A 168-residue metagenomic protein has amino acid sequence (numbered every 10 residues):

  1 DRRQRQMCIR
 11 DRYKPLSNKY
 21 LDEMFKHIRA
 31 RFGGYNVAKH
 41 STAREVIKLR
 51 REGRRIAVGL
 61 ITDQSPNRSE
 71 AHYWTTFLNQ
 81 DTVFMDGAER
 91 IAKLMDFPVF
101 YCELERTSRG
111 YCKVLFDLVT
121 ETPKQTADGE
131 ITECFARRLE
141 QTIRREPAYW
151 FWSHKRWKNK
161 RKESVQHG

Functional and structural regions predicted by a protein language model:
D1-I9: Single conserved hydrophobic/aromatic residue that forms the stacking wall/gate of nucleotide- or nucleobase-binding
R5, G34, W74-T75: Small-molecule pocket liners
R5, K26, N67-S69: A generic signature of intrinsically disordered, low-complexity regions enriched in glycine/proline and charged/polar
R12-S41: Membrane-interfacial amphipathic helices and adjacent loop/beta segments that form the lipid-substrate binding surface
H40-G168: Non-catalytic C-terminal accessory region of glycerolipid acyltransferases and related lyso-lipid remodeling enzymes
